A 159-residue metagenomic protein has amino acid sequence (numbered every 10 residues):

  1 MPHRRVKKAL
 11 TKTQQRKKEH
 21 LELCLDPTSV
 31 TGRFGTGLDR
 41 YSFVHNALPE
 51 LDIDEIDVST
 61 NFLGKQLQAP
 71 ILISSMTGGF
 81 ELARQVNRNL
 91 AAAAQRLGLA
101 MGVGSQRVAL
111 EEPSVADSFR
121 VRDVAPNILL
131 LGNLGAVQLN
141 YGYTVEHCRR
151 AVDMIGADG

Functional and structural regions predicted by a protein language model:
P2-L63, L67: An N-cap/entry alpha-helix motif that binds or orients negatively charged groups
H3-L10, T31-F34, L51, S105-P113 (+1 more regions): Low-complexity, flexible helical/coil segments
N46-L63, L82-A91, L99, S105-A125: Glycine-rich, positively charged N-terminal anion/phosphate-binding segment
L63-S74, G159: N-terminal small/glycine-rich loop or linker at the start of catalytic domains across soluble metabolic enzymes
Q68, G78-E81, Q95-G102: Generic short alpha-helical segment signal, independent of protein family or function, capturing local helix propensity
I71-S74, L99-G104, L130-L134: Hydrophobic faces of well-ordered beta-strands that scaffold small-molecule active sites in alpha/beta enzyme cores
L72-R84, N133-T144: Active-site mouth loops of central-metabolism enzymes
R88-R96, D123-V124, L129-L130, V137-G159: Alpha/beta enzyme core
